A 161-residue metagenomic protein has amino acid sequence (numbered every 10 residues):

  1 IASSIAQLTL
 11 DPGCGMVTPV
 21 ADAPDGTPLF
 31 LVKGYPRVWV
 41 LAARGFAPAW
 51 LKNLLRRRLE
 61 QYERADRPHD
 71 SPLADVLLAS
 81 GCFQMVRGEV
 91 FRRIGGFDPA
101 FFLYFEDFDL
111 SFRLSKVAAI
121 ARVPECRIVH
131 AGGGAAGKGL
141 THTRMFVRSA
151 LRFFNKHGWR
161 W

Functional and structural regions predicted by a protein language model:
I1-K33: Conserved donor NDP-sugar-binding/catalytic core segment of glycosyltransferases
I5-T9, V90, F112, L151: A structural alpha-helix within SAM-dependent methyltransferase catalytic domains
T9-P12, G95, N155: Residue-level signal for alpha-helix termini/capping positions
V32-V38, K138-T141: Short, hinge-like loop/turn segments at secondary-structure boundaries
P36-V76: Short, flexible, basic/aromatic active-site loop/helix in glycosyltransferases
P68-S71, L77-G95, A100-R127: A short, conserved alpha-helix in the catalytic core of glycosyltransferases
F108-W161: Active-site-adjacent helix/loop segment of glycosyltransferases that harbors family-specific signature motifs
